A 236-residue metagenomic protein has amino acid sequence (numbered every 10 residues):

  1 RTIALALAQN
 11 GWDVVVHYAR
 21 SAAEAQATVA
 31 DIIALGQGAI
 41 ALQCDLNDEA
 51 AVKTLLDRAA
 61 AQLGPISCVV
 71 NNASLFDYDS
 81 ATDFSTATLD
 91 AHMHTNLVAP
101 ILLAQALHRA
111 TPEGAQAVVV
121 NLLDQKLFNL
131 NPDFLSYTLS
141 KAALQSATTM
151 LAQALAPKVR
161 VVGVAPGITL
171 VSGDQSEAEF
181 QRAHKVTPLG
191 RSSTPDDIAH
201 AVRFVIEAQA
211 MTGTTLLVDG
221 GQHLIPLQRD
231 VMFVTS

Functional and structural regions predicted by a protein language model:
R1-V15: Canonical Rossmann dinucleotide-binding motif of NAD(H)/NADP(H)-dependent dehydrogenases/reductases, specifically
L7, Q145, L155-T169, M211-V218: Conserved Rossmann-fold SDR core element
A22, Q43-L55, T86, D196-D197: The beta1-alpha1 cofactor-binding region of Rossmann-like NAD(H)/NADP(H)-dependent oxidoreductases
L75, P112, Q116-A156, I168-T169 (+1 more regions): Catalytic loop of short-chain dehydrogenase/reductase
S80-A81, S85-M93, A183: Substrate-binding pocket helix/loop in short-chain dehydrogenase/reductase
T187-I198: A conserved structural motif in NAD(P)-dependent oxidoreductases
D196-V218, H223-L224: C-terminal substrate-recognition "lid" of short-chain dehydrogenase/reductases
